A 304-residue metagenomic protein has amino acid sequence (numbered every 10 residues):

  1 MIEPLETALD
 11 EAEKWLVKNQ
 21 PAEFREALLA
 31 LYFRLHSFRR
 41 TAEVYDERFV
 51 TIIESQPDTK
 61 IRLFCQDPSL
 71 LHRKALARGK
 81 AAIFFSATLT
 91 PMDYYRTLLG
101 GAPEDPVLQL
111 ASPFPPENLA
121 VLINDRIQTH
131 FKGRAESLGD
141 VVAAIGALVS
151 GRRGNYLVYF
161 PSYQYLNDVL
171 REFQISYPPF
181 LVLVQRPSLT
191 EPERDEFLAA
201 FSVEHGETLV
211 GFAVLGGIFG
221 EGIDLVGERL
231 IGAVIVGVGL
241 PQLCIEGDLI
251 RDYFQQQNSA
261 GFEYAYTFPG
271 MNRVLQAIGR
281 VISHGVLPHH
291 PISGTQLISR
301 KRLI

Functional and structural regions predicted by a protein language model:
M1-I304: ASCE RecA-like P-loop NTPase motor cores that couple ATP hydrolysis to mechanical translocation on nucleic acids
